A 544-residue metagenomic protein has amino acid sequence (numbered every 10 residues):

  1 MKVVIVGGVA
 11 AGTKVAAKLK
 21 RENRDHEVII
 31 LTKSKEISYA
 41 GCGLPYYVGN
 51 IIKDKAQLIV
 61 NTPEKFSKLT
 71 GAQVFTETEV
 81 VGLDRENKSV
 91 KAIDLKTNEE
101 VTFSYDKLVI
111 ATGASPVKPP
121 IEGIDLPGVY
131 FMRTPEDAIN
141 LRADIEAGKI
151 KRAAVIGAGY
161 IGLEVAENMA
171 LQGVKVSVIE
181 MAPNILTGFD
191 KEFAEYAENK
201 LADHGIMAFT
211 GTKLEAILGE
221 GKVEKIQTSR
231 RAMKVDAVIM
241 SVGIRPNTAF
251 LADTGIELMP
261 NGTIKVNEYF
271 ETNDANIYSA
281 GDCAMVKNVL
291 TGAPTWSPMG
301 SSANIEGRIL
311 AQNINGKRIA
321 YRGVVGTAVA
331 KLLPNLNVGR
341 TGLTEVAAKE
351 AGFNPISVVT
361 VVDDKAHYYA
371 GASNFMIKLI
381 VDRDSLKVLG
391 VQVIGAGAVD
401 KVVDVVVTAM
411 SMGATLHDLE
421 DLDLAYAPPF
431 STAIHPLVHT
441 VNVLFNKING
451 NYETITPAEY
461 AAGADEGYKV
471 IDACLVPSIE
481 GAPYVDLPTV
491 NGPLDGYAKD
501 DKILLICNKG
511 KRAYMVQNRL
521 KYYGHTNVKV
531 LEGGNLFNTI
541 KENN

Functional and structural regions predicted by a protein language model:
M1, G8, C283-G397, P428-T432 (+2 more regions): Mid-to-C-terminal Rossmann-like scaffold of FAD/NAD(P)H-dependent oxidoreductases
M1-E77, A166-F189, Y321, K401 (+2 more regions): Beta1-alpha1 glycine-rich phosphate/pyrophosphate-binding loop at the start of Rossmann-like nucleotide-binding domains
K18-Y105, D190-M207, V346-A347, V438-N446 (+1 more regions): N-terminal Rossmann-like dinucleotide/flavin-binding domain of flavoprotein oxidoreductases that bind FAD/FMN
D25-E27, L69-G71, F75-T97, F103 (+1 more regions): A Rossmann-like FAD-binding core segment of flavoenzymes
I59, R152-A154, Y160-A216, M299-S302 (+2 more regions): Rossmann-like dinucleotide-binding cores of NAD(P)H-dependent redox enzymes
I110-Q172, M207-A208, V266-E268, Y484-L494 (+1 more regions): Glycine-rich dinucleotide-binding loop and its adjacent helix/turn
D125-K149, G221-K225, A232-I309, V405 (+1 more regions): FAD-site-proximal beta/loop scaffold in flavoenzymes
D421-P428, T432, H439-E453, P457 (+3 more regions): Rhodanese-like catalytic fold shared by cysteine-dependent sulfurtransferases and DSP/PTP-type phosphatases
